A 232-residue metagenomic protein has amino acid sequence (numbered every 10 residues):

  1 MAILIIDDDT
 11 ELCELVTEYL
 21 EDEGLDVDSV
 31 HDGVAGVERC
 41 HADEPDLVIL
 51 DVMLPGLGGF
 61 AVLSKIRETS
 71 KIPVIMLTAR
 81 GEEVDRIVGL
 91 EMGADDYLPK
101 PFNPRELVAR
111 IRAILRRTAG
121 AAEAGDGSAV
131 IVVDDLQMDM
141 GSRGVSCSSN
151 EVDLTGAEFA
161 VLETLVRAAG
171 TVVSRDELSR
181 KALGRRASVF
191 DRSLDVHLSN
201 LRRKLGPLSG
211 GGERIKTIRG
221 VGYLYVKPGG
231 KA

Functional and structural regions predicted by a protein language model:
E14-D22: Charged docking surfaces used in two-component/phosphorelay signaling
G24-H31, R39: Short hydrophobic/Thr-rich beta-strand motif most characteristic of the beta2 strand and flanking loop of CheY-like
V30-V34, R86: Conserved Asp/Asn-Gly motif in the active-site loop of CheY-like receiver
E44-D46, E68-V74, S188: His-Asp phosphorelay/catalytic-motif detector in bacterial-type signaling
E44-I49, L54: Active-site beta3 strand of CheY-like receiver
G56-S64, E68-T69, P73-I131, K204: Basic, amphipathic DNA-recognition helix from helix-turn-helix-like DNA-binding domains
N103-R116, D153-E163, R175, S188-L208 (+1 more regions): DNA-recognition element of transcription regulators
I131-A160, V172, A187, I218 (+1 more regions): A structural micro-motif at secondary-structure boundaries
